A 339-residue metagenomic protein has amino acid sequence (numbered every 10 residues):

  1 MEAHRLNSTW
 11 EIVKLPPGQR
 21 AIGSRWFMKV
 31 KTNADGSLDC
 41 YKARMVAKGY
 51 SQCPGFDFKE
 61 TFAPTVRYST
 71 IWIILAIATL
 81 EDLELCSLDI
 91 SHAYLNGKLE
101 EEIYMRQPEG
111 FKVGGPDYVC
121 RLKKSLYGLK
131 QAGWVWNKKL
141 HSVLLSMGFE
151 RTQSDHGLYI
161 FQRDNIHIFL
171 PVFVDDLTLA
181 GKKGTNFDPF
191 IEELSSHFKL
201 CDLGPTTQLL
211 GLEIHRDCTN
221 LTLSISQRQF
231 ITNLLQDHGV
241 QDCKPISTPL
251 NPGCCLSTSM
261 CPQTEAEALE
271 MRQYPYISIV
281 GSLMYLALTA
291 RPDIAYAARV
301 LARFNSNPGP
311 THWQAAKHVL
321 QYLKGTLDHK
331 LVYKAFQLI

Functional and structural regions predicted by a protein language model:
M1-I339: Long, low-complexity, charge-biased intrinsically disordered regions
